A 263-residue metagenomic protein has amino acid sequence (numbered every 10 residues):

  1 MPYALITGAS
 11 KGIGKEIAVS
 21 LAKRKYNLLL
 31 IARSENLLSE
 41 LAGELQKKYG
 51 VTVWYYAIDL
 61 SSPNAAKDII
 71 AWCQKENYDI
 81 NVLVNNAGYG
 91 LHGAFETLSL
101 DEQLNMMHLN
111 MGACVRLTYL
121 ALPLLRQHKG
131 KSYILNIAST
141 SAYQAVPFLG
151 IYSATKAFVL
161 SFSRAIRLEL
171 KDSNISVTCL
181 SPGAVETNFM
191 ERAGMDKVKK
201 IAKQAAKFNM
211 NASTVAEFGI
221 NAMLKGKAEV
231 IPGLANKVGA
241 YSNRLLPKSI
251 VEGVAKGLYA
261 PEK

Functional and structural regions predicted by a protein language model:
S10-G12: Conserved glycine-rich cofactor-binding loop
R24-L41: Conserved glycine-rich Rossmann-like NAD(P)H-binding loop of the short-chain dehydrogenase/reductase
N36, A57-D68, L100: The beta1-alpha1 cofactor-binding region of Rossmann-like NAD(H)/NADP(H)-dependent oxidoreductases
A94-F95, S99-M107: Substrate-binding pocket helix/loop in short-chain dehydrogenase/reductase
T118, T155: Active-site helix of classical SDR
S139: Residue(s) in the substrate-gating loop at a strand-loop-helix junction that position the organic substrate next
D172-A235, S249: SDR active-site lid
